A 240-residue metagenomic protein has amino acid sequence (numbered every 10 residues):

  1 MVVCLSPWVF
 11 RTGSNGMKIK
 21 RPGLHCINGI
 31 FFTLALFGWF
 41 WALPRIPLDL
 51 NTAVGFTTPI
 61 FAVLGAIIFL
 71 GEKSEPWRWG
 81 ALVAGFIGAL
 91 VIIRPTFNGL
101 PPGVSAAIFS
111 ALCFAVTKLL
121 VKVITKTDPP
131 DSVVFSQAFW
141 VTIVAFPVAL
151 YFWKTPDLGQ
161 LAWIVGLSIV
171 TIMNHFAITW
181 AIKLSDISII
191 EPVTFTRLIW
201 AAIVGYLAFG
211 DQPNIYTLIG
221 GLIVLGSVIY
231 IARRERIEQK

Functional and structural regions predicted by a protein language model:
M1-V2, W41-T58, L100-C113, D157-T171 (+1 more regions): Structural signature of hydrophobic alpha-helical transmembrane segments
V2-R21, G85-G99, V141-Q160, L207 (+1 more regions): Membrane-interface helix-cap regions at the ends of transmembrane helices in multi-pass membrane proteins
L5, T96-P156, I164: Transmembrane alpha-helical segments that form core, pore/gating elements of small-molecule transporters/exporters
S6, G29-F37, P59-L64, A89 (+6 more regions): Hydrophobic/small/kink-forming positions within alpha-helical transmembrane segments of polytopic membrane proteins
V9-G38, P102-S110, T155-M173: Loop-to-transmembrane-helix transition segments
W41, T58-G80, I199-L218: C-terminal transmembrane-helix exit sites in multi-pass transporters
N51-T57, I124-F139, H175-Y206: Helix-helix packing/entry segments at the starts of transmembrane helices
W77-I93, Y216-E235: Hydrophobic transmembrane alpha-helices of multi-pass small-molecule transport proteins
